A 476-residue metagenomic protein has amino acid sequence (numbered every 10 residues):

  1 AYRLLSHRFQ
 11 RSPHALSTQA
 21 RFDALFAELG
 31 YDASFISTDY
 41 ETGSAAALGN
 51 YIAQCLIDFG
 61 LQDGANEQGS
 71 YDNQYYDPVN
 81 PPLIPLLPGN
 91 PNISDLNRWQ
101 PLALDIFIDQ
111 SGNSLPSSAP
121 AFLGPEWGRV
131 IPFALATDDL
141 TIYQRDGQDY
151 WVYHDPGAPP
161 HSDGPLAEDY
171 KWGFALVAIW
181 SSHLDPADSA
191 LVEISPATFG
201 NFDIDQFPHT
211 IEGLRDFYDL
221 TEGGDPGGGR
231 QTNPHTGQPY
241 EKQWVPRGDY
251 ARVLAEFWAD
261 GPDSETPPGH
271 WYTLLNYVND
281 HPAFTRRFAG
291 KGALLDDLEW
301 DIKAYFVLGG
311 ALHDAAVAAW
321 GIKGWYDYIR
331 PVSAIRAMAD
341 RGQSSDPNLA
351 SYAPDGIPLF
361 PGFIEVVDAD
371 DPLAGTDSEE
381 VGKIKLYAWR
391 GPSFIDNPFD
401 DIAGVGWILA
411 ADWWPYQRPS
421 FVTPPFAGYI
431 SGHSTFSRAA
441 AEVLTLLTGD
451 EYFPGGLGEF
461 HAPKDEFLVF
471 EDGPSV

Functional and structural regions predicted by a protein language model:
A1-V476: Acidic/polar surface patches and capping/hinge elements
